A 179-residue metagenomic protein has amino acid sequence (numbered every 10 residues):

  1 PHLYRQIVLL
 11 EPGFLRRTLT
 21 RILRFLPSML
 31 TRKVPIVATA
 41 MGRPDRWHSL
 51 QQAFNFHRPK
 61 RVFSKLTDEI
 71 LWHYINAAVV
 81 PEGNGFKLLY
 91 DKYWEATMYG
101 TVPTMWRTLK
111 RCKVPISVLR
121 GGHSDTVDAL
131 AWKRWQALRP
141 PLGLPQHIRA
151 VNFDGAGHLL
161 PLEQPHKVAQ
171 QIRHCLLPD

Functional and structural regions predicted by a protein language model:
P1-I22: Conserved hydrolase catalytic core segment
L15, T126, L159: Active-site loop signature of alpha/beta-hydrolase-fold enzymes
T18-L23, L130-W132, E163: Short aromatic-enriched loop/helix-cap "lid" or pocket-rim segments at secondary-structure transitions that line
T20-R32: Short, flexible, mixed-charge acidic loops at enzyme active sites
A40, P44-T126: Alpha/beta-hydrolase
K110-A156: Conserved loop-alpha-helix segment in the C-terminal half of the alpha/beta-hydrolase fold that carries the catalytic
F153-A169: Catalytic histidine-centered segment of alpha/beta-hydrolase-like enzymes
Q171-D179: C-terminal alpha-helix
